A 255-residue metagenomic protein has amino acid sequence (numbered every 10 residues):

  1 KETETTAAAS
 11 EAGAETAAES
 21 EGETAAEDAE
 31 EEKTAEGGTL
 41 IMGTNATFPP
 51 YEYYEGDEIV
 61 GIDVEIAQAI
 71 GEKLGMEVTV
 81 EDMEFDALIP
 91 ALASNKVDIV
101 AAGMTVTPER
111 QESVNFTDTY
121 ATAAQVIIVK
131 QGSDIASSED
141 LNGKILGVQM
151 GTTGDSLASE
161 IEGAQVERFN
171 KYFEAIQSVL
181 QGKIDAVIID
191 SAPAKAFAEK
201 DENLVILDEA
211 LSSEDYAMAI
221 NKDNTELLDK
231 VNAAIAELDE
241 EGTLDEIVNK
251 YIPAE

Functional and structural regions predicted by a protein language model:
K1-T39, E255: Short, low-complexity disordered leader/linker segments with a strong preference for bacterial N-terminal type II
K33, G37-G103: Extracytoplasmic small-molecule ligand-binding "clamshell" domains of the periplasmic binding protein/Venus flytrap
T44-F48, E81-D86, N95, I99-T107 (+4 more regions): Beta->alpha turn/N-cap motifs
A46, T122-V129, S191, K195-A236 (+1 more regions): Periplasmic-binding protein-like
V64-K73, I145, M150-T152, A217-E255: Extended ligand-binding regions for polar small-molecule ligands
E72, E81, D86-I99, S113-N115 (+5 more regions): Short helices/loops that flank or line small-molecule/ion binding pockets
V129-I145: Flexible hinge/capping segments at coil-to-helix
T153-N170, E202, I206-A210, I235-E255: Ligand-binding clefts/hinges and TM-proximal coupling segments of bilobed small-molecule sensing domains
